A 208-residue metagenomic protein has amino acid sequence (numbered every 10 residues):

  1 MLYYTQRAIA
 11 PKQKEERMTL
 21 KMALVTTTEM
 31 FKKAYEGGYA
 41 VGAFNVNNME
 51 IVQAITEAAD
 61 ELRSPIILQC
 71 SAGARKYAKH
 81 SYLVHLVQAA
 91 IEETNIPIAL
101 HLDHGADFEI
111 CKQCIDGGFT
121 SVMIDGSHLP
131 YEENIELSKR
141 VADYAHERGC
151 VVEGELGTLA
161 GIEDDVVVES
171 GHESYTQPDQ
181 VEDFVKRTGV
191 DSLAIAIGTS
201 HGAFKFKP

Functional and structural regions predicted by a protein language model:
Y3-K21: Short, Lys/Arg-enriched N-terminal segments with co-localized hydrophobic residues within the first ~10-30 amino acids
T19-G42: N-terminal amphipathic alpha-helix/helix-capping segment at the start of soluble metabolic enzymes
T27-F31, M49-Q69, G73, Y82-T94 (+1 more regions): Alpha/beta enzyme core
V46, L100-A106: Glycine-rich beta-to-alpha transition loops that act as phosphate-gripper elements at the mouths of alpha/beta enzyme
K76: Acidic-and-aromatic substrate-binding clefts and catalytic sites of carbohydrate-active enzymes
T94-L100: A glycine-rich helix N-cap at a beta->alpha junction
